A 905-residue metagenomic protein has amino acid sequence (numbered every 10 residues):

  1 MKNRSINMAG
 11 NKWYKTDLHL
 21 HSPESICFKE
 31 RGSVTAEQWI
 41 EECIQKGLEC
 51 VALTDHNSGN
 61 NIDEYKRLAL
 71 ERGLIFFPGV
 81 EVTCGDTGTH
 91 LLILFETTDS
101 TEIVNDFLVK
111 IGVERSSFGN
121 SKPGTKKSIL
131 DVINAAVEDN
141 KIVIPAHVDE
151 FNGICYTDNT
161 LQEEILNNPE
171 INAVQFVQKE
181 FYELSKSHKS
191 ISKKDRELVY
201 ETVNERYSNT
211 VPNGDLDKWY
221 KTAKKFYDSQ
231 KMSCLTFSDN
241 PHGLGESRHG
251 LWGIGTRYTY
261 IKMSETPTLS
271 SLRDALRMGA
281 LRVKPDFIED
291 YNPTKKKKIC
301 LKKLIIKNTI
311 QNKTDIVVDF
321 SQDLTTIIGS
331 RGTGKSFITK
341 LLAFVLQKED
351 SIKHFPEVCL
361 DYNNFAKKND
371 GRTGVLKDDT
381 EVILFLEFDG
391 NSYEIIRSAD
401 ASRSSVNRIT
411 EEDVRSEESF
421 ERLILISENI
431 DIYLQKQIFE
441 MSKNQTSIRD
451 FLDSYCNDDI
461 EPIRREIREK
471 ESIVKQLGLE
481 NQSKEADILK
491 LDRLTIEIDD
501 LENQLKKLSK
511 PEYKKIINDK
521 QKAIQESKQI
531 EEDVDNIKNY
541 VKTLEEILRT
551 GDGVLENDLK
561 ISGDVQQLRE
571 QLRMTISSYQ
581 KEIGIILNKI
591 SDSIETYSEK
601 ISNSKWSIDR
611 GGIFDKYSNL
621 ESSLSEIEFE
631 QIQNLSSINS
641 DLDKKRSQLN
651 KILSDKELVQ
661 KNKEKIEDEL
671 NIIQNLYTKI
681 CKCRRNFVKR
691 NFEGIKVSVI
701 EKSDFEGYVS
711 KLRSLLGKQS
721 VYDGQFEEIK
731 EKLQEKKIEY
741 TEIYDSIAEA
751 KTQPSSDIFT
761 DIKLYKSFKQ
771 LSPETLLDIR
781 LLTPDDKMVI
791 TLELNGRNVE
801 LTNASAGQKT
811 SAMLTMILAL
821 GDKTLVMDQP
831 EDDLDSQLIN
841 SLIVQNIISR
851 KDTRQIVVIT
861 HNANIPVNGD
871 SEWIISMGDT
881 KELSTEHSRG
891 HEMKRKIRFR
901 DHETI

Functional and structural regions predicted by a protein language model:
M1-L48, G59-P78, C84-I111, F151-G332 (+1 more regions): Charged catalytic cores and adjacent phosphate/nucleic-acid-binding surfaces used for phosphate/nucleic-acid chemistry
A52, E96-T97, L324-F365, S811-A819 (+2 more regions): Phosphate-binding glycine-rich loops of NTP-binding sites
D319-D323, I328-G334, L434, V789-T815 (+1 more regions): Conserved ABC ATPase signature
K367-D431: Nucleotide-state sensing region of NTPase/ATPase domains
E412-E485: Extended, charged alpha-helical "arm/stalk" segments used for dimerization and assembly in large NTPase-driven machines
L423, N840-I905: C-terminal lobe/lid and adjacent interdomain/linker elements of RecA-like ASCE P-loop ATPase modules
N481-I672, Y677-I680, R685-K696, S703-D704: Extended alpha-helical coiled-coil "stalk/arm" regions that act as elongated linkers or oligomerization scaffolds
V534, V541-L544, L548, L559-S577 (+4 more regions): Structural flexibility/helix-modulation signal
